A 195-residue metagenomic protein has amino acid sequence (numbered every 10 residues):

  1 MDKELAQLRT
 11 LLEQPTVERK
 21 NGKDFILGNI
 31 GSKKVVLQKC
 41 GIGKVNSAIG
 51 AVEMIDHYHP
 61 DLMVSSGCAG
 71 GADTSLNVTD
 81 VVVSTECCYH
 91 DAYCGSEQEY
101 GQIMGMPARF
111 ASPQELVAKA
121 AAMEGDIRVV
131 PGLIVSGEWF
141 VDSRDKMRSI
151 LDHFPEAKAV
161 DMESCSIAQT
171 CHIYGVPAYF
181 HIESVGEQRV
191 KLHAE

Functional and structural regions predicted by a protein language model:
M1-V52, H57-Y58: N-terminal short beta-loop-beta anion/metal-coordinating cradle
I26-L37, R148-F154, G186-Q188: Glycine/charged-rich beta-loop-alpha catalytic/anionic-binding loops adjacent to active sites
H59-V64: Proline-aspartate-enriched helix->loop->beta-strand connector
A72-F154, A159: Mid-sequence, gly/pro-rich, charge-dense loop/helix-turn segments that line enzyme active sites
C88, E183-E187: Short connector loops/turns at beta-strand edges and beta->alpha or beta->beta junctions
D161-P177: Short glycine-rich, acidic/polar surface loops and turns
Q188-E195: His/Asp/Glu-rich mid-to-C-terminal helical/loop segments that flank catalytic regions of hydrolases
